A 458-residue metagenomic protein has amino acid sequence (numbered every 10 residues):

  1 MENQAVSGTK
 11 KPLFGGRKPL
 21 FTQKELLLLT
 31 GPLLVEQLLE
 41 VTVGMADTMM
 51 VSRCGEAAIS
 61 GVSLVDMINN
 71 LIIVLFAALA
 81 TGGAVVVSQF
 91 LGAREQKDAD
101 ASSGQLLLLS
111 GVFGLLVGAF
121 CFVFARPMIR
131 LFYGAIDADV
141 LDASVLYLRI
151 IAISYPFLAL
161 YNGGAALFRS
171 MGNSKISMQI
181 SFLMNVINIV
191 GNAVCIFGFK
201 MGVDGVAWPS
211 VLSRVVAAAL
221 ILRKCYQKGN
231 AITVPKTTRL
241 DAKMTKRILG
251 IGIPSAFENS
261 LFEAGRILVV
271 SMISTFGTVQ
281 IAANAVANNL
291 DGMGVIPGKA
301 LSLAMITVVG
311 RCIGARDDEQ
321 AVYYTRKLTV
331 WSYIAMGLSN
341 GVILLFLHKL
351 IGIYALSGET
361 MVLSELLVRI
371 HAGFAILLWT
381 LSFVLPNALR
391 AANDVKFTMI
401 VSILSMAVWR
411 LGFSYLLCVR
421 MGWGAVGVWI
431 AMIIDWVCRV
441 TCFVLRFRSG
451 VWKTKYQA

Functional and structural regions predicted by a protein language model:
M1-T30, V87-S154, I196-I253, V309-A375 (+1 more regions): Short alpha-helical transmembrane segments in multi-pass integral membrane proteins
R17-M49, R53-C54, N70-G82, V86 (+5 more regions): N-terminal transmembrane alpha-helices
L28-D47, I150, M184, S213-A217 (+3 more regions): Transmembrane helical elements of multi-pass membrane transporters/channels
Q37-L38, V74, G114, G118 (+12 more regions): Residue-level hotspots within the lipid-embedded alpha helices of multi-pass solute transporters
L38-S60, I129-A138, V194-M201, S260-M293 (+3 more regions): Helix-terminus/linker motif at the lipid-water interface of multi-pass membrane proteins
E56-M67, S144, L148, A207 (+4 more regions): Small-residue hotspots at the loop-to-helix junctions and early N-terminal turns of transmembrane alpha-helices
I59-A119, L158-S177, V270, I281-L347 (+1 more regions): Small-residue-rich hydrophobic transmembrane alpha-helices
A80, I150-R169, S177-N188, V206-I221 (+5 more regions): Short runs within selected transmembrane alpha-helices of multi-pass transporters and secretion channels
